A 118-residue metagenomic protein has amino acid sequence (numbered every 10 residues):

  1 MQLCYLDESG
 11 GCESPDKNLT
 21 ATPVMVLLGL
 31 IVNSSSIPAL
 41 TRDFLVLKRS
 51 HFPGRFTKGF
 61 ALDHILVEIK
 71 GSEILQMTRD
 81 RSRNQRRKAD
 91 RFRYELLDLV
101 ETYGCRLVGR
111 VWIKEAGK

Functional and structural regions predicted by a protein language model:
M1-K118: Phosphate-ester processing/binding pockets and catalytic centers
